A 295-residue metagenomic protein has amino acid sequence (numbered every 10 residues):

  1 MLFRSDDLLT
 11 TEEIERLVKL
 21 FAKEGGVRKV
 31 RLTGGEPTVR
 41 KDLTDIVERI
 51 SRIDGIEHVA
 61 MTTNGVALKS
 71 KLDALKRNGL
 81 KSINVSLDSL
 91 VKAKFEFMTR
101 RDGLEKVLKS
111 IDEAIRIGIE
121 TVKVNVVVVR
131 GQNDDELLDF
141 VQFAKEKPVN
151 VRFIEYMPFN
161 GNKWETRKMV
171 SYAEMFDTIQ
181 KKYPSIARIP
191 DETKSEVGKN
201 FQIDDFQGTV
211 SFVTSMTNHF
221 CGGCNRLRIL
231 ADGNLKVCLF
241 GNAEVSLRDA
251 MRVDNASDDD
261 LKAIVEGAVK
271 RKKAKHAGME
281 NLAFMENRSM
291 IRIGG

Functional and structural regions predicted by a protein language model:
M1-L2: Short, small-residue-biased leader/transition segments that mark boundaries at the very start of proteins
L8-T11, E15-R31, R40-I154: Radical SAM/AdoMet-radical enzyme domain recognition
E36: Conserved G/P- and acidic residue-centered "switch" motifs that form tight phosphate/ATP-binding loops in soluble
K145-E146, Y156-F159, K163-G295: Auxiliary Fe-S-binding modules of radical SAM enzymes
